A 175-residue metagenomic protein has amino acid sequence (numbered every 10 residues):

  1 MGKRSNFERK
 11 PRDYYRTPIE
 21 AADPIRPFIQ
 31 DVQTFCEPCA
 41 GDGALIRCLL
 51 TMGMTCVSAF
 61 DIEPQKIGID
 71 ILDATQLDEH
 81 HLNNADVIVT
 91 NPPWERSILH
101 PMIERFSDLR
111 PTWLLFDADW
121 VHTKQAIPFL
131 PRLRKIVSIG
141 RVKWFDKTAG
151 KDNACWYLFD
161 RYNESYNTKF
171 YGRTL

Functional and structural regions predicted by a protein language model:
M1-L175: Class I S-adenosyl-L-methionine-dependent methyltransferase catalytic core
